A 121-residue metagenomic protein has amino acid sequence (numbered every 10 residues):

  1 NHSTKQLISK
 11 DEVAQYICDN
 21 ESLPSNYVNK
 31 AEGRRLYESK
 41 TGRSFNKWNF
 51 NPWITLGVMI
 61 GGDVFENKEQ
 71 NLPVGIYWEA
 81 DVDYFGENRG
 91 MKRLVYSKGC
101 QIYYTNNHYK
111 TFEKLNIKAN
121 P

Functional and structural regions predicted by a protein language model:
N1-L23: N-terminal low-complexity, Pro/Thr/Ser-rich intrinsically disordered segments that act as propeptides or flexible
I17-P24, K30, L36-T41: Active-site-proximal polar cores
R34-P121: Functional cores of ribonucleases/endoribonucleases
